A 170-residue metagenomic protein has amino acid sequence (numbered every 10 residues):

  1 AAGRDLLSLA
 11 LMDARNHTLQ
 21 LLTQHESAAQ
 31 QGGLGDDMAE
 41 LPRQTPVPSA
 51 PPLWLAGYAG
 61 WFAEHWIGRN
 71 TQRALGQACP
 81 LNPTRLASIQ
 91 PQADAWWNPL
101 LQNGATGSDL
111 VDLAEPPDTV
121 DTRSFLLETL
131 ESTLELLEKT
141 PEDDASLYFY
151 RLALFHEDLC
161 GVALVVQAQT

Functional and structural regions predicted by a protein language model:
A1-L41, T45: N-terminal regions that are enriched for targeting/export leaders and immediately downstream pro/stem segments
L7-A10, A14, T122-T129, F149 (+1 more regions): Amphipathic alpha-helix face/heptad-repeat signature
S8, M38-Q102, E138-T170: Short, contiguous alpha-helical
A14-H17, L21, F62, E128-T133: Amphipathic, well-ordered alpha-helical segments in soluble domains
E26-A28, D37, P51, A114-D118 (+1 more regions): Helix N-cap and loop-to-helix transition residues
Q102-D109: A surface-exposed loop-and-adjacent beta-strand signature within N-terminal beta-sandwich domains that mediate ligand
L110-F125: A short, structured beta-strand-centered segment in the mid-to-C-terminal lobe of catalytic cores from group-transfer
D121-P141: Mature extracytoplasmic enzyme cores
